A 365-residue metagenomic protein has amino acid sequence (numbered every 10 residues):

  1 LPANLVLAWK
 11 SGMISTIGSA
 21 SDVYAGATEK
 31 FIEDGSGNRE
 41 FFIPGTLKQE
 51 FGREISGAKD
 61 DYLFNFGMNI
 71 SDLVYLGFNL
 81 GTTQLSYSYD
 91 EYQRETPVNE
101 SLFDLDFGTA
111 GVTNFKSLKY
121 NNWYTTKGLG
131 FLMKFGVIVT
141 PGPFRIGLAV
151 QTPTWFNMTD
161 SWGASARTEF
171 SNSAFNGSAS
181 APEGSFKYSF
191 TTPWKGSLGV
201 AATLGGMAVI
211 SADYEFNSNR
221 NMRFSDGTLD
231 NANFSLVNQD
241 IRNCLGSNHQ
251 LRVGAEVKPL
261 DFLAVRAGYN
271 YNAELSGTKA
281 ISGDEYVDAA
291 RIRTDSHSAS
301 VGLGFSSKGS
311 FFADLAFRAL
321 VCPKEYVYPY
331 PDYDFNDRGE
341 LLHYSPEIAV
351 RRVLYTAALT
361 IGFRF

Functional and structural regions predicted by a protein language model:
L1-F365: Outer-membrane beta-barrel porins/channels
